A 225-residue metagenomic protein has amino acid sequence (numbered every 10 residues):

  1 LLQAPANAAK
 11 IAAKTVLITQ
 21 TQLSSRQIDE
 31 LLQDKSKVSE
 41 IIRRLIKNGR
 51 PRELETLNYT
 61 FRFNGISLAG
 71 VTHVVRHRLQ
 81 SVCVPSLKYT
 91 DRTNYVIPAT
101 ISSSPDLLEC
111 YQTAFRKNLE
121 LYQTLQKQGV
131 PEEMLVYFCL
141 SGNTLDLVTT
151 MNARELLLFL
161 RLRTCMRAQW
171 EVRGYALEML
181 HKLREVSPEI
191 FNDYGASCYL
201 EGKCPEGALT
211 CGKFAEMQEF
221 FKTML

Functional and structural regions predicted by a protein language model:
L1-L225: A conserved ligand/cofactor-binding region detector
